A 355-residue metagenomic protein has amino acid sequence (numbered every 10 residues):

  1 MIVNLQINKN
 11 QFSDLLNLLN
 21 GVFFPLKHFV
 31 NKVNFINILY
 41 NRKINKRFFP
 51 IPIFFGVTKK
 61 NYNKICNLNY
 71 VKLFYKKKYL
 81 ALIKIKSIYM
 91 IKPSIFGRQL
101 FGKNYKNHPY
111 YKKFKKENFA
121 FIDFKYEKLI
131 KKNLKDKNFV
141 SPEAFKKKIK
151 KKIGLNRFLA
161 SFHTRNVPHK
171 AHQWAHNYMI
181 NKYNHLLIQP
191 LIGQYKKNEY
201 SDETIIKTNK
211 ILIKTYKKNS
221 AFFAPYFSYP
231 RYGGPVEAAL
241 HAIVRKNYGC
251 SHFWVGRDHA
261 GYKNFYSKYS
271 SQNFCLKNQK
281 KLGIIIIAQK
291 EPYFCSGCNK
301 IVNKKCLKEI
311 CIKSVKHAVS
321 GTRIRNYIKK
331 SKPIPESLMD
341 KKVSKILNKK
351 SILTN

Functional and structural regions predicted by a protein language model:
M1-N355: Active-site cores that bind ATP or allylic diphosphates and position pyrophosphate for catalysis
